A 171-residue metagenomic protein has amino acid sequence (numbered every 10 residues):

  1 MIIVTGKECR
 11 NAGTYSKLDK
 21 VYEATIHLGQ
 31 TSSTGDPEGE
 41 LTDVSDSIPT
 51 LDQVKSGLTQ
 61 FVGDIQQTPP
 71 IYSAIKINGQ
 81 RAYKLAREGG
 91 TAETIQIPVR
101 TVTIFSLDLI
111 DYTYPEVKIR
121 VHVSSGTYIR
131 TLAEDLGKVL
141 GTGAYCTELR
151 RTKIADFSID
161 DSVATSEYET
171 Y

Functional and structural regions predicted by a protein language model:
M1-Y171: Catalytic/RNA-binding core of pseudouridine synthases
